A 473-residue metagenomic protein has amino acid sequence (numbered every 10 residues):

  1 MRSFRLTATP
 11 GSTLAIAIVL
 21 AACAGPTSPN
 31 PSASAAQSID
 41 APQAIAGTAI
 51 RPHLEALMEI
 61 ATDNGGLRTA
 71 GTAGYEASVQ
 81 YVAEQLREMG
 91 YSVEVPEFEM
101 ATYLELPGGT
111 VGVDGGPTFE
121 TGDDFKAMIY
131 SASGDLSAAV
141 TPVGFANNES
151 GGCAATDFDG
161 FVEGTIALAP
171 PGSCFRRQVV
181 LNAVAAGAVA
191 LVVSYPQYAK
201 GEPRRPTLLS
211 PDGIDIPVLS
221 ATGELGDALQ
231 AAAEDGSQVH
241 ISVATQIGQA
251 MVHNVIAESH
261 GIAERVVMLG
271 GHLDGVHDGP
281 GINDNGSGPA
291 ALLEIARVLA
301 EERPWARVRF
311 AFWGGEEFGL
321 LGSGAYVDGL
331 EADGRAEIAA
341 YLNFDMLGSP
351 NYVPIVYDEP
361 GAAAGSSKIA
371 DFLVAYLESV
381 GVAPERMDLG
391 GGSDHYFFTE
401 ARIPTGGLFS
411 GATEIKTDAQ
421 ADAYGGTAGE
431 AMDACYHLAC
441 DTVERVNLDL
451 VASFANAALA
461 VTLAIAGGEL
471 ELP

Functional and structural regions predicted by a protein language model:
V19-A22: C-terminal motif of bacterial Sec signal peptides marking the signal peptidase cleavage site
A35-A73, F98, G108, D274 (+2 more regions): N-terminal capping segment at the start of a domain
P52-E55, E59-E163: Noncatalytic luminal/extracellular "stalk/propeptide" segments of secretory-pathway proteins
T72, E120-S220, P280, P384: Extracellular/luminal Protease-associated
D124-C153, S210-I282, E294-R297, E301 (+1 more regions): Soluble metallo-hydrolase cores and metallopeptidase-like ectodomains found primarily in the secretory/periplasmic
P211-G213, A296-L321, F344, E471: Short helix-loop-beta-strand segments that form the rim/entrance of peptidase-like active sites
I262-E264, H277, R303, W313-T417 (+1 more regions): Metal-dependent peptidase/peptidase-like ectodomains
I415-P473: His/Asp/Glu-rich mid-to-C-terminal helical/loop segments that flank catalytic regions of hydrolases
